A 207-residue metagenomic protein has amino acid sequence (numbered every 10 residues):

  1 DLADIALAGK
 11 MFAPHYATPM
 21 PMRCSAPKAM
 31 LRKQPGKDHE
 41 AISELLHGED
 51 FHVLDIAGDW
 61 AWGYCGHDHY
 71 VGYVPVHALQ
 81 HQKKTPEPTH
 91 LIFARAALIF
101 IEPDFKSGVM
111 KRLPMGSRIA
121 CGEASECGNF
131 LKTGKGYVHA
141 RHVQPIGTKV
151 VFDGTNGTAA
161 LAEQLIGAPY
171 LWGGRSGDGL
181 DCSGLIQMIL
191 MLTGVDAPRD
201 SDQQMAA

Functional and structural regions predicted by a protein language model:
D1-M20, G36, S43, H47-G58 (+5 more regions): Boundary regions of SH3-family modules and the immediately adjacent low-complexity/disordered segments in eukaryotic
A26-G36, I92-D104, S201-A207: Short, structured beta-strand/loop micro-motifs enriched in basic residues and often containing a Trp
A29, V71, R141, A168-Y170 (+2 more regions): Flexible, active-site-adjacent loop/turn segments at secondary-structure boundaries
K33, I101, P145, W172-G174 (+1 more regions): Generic structural "secondary-structure junction" signal
P114-G116, L185-I186: A short, terminal or domain-edge coil/loop segment
Y170-G184, M188-A207: Catalytic cysteine-centered active-site loop
